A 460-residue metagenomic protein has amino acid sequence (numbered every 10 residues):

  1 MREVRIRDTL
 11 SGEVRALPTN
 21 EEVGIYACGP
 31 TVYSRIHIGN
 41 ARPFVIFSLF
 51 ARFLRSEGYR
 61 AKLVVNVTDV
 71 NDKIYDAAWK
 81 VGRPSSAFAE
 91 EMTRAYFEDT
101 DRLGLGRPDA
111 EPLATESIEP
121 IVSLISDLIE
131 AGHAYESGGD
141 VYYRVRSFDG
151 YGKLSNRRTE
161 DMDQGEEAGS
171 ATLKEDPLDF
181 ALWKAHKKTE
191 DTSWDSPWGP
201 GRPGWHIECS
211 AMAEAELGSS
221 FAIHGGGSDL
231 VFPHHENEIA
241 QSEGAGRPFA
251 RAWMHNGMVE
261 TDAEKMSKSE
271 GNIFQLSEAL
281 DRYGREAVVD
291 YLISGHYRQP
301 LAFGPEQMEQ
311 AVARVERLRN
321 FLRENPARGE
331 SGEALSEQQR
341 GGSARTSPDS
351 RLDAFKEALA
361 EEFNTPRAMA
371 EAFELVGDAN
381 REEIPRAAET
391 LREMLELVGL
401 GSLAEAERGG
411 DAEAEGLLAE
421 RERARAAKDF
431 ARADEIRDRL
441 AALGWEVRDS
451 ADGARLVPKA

Functional and structural regions predicted by a protein language model:
M1-Y33, S48, E98, E119-N325: Alpha-helical recognition segments enriched in aromatics with Gly/Pro capping that present substrate-recognition
S11, A16-G104, L456: N-terminal, positively charged nucleic-acid-binding surface of large information/translation enzymes
Y59, H133, W445: Short phosphate-binding/catalytic loops that engage adenosine nucleotides
V67-D72, M92-Y96, G106-I121, G139-F148: Short, glycine/charge-rich beta-strand/loop segments that flank catalytic centers and engage negatively charged groups
A78-S85, D109-T115, G227-S228: The substrate-binding groove and active-site-proximal loops of carbohydrate-active enzymes, especially glycoside
K265-M266, N272-A460: Structural preference for alpha-helix termini/caps and helix-kink/transition segments
